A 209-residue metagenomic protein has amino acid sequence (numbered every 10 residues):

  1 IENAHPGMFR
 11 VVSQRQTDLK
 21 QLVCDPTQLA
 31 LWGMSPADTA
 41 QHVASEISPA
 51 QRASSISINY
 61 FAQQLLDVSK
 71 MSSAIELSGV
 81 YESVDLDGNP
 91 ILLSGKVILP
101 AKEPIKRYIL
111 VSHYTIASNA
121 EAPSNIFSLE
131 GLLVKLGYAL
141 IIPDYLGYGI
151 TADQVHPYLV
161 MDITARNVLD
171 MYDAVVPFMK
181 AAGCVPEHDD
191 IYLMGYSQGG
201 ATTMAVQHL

Functional and structural regions predicted by a protein language model:
I1-P104: Catalytic-loop region of hydrolases
D85-G137, D144, Y148-T151: Short, surface-exposed "cap/lid" segments of acyl-processing enzymes
K102, G137, D173-V185: Secondary-structure boundary elements
Y108, L129, T164-M171, T202-V206: Stable alpha-helical elements in mature extracytoplasmic
L129, D153-M161: Second-shell loop/turn segments in exported
Y158-A181, H208: Alpha/beta-hydrolase active-site loop
D190-Y192: Residue in the alpha/beta-hydrolase core beta-strand immediately N-terminal to the catalytic nucleophile
G195-G199, T203: Gly/Ala-rich beta-loop-alpha elbow adjacent to hydrolase catalytic centers
